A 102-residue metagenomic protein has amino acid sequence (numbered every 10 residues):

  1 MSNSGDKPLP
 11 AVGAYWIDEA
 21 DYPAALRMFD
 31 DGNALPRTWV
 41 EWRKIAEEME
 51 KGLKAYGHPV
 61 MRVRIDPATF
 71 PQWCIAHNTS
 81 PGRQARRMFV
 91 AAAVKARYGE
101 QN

Functional and structural regions predicted by a protein language model:
M1-D6: N-terminal leader/targeting peptides and immediately adjacent processing regions
K7-A24: Polar/charged low-complexity regulatory segments
E19-F29, V40-E41, I65: C-terminal catalytic/scaffold cores in eukaryotic proteins
V40-Y98: Amphipathic protein-protein interaction modules
E100-N102: Short, Lys/Arg-rich amphipathic alpha-helical interaction segments that bind nucleic acids or acidic protein surfaces
